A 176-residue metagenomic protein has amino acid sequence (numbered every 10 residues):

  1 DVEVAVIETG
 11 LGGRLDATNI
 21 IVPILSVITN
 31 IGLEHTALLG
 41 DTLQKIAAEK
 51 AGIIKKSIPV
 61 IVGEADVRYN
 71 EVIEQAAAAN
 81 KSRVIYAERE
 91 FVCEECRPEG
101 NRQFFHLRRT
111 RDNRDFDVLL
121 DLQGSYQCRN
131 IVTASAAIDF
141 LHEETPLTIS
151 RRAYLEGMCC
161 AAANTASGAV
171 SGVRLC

Functional and structural regions predicted by a protein language model:
V2-R14, C176: Switch II (G3) loop of P-loop NTPases
E3-E8, I28-D117, I131, S135-R152: Acidic, Mg2+-coordinating active-site environments of NTP-dependent enzymes
I7-L11, C159-T165: Short gly/ser/thr-rich secondary-structure transition/capping motifs
L11-I24: Short Gly/Thr/Asp-enriched flexible loops that form oxyanion-binding sites at enzyme active sites
A37, L155-M158, S171: Positively charged, low-complexity intrinsically disordered leader regions
R83-A87, S171-C176: General small-molecule cofactor/ligand-binding pocket signal
G100, L122-A134, A161-G168: Short glycine/threonine-rich catalytic loop with a Thr-x-Gly-x-Asp
H142, C160-N164, R174: Catalytic core of IPPT-family isopentenyl/dimethylallyl transferases that prenylate adenosine-containing substrates
